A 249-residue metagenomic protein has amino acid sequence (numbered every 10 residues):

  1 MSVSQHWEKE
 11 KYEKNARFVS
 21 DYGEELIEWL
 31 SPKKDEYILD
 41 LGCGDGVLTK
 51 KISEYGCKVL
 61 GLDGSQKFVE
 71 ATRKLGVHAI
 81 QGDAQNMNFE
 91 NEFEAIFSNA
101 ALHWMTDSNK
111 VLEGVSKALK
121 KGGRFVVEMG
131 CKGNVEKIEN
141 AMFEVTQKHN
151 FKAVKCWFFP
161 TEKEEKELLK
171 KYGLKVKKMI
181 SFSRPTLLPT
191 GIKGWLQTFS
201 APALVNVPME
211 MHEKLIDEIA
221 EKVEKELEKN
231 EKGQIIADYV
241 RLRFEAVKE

Functional and structural regions predicted by a protein language model:
M1-E36, V47-K51, F68-A71: Conserved class I S-adenosyl-L-methionine
L39-M87: Class I SAM-dependent methyltransferase SAM/SAH-binding core
Q85-I96: A short acidic, Gly/Pro-enriched loop at the edge of an enzyme's catalytic core that lines a small-molecule cofactor
A95-S108: A short SAM/SAH-binding and catalytic strip from SAM-dependent methyltransferases
N109-R124: A short glycine-rich, Lys/Arg-flanked "PGG" loop and its adjoining helix->strand segment in the class I
R124-K148: Conserved class I S-adenosyl-L-methionine
F158-Y172: Short alpha-helix
K177-E231: C-terminal helical/coil "lid" or tail adjacent to the Rossmann-like core of SAM-dependent
